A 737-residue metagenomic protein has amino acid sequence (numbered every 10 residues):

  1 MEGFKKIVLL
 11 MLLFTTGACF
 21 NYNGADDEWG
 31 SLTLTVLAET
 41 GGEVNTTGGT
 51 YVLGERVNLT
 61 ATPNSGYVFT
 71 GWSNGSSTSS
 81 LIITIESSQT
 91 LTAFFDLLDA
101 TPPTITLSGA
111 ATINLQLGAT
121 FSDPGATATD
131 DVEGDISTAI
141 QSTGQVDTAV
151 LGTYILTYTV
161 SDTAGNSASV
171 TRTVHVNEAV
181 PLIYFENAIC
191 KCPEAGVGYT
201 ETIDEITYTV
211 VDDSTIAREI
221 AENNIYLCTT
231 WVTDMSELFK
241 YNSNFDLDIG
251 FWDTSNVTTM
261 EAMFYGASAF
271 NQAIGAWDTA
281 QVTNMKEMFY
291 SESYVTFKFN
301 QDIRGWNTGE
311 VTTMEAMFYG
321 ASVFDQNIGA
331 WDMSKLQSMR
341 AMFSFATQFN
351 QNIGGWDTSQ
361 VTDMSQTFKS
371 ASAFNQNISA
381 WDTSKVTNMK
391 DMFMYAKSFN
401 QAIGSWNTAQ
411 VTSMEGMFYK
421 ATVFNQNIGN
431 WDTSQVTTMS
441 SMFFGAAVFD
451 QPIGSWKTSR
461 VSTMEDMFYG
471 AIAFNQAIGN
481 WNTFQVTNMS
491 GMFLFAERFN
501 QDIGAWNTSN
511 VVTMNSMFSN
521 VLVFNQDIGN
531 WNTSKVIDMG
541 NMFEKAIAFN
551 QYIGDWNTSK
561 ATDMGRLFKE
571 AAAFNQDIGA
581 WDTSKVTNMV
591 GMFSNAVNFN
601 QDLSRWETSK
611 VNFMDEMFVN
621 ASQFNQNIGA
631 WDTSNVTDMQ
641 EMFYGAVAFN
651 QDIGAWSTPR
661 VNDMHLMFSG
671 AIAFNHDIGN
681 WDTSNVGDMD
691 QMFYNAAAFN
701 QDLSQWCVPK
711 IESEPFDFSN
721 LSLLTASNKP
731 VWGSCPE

Functional and structural regions predicted by a protein language model:
E2, L13-T35, D96-T104, T173 (+1 more regions): Bacterial Sec-dependent N-terminal signal peptides
D26-L37, L81-D99, M692, S722: Conserved "repeat-terminator" motif of extracellular CCP/Sushi domains
R56-L81: Surface-exposed interfaces of beta-sheet-rich extracellular modules
V57-A61, Q89-F95, A126-A128, A149-T163 (+2 more regions): Append "Rare intracellular matches occur via the same short Y/T/C beta-strand/loop motifs
S65-V68, A128-T138: Extracellular acidic loop/turn motifs
S79-L81, I113, E133-R172, V731: Serine/threonine-rich, repeat-prone extracellular segments and beta-strand-based repeat modules of secreted/surface
T101-V132: Solvent-exposed, low-complexity, repeat-rich "mucin-like" stalks and linkers
N177-E737: Negatively charged
